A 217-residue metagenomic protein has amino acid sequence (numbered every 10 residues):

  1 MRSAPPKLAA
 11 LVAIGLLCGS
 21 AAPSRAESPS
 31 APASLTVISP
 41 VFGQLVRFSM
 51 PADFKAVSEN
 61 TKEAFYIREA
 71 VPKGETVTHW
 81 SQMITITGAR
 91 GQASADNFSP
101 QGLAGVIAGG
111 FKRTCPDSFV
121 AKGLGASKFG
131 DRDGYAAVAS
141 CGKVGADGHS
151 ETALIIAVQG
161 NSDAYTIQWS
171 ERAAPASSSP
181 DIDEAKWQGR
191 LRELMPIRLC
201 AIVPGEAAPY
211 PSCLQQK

Functional and structural regions predicted by a protein language model:
M1-L11: Bacterial N-terminal signal peptides that target proteins for export
A9-G19: Bacterial N-terminal signal peptides
A22-A26: Sec/Tat signal peptide C-region and signal peptidase I cleavage site
E27-Y66, S212-Q216: N-terminal "mature-domain start" segment
A52-D96: Secretory pathway targeting signatures of secreted, lumenal, and periplasmic proteins
S94-S118: Short, solvent-exposed recognition patches
G109-I156: Signature of long, low-cysteine stretches enriched in small and polar/charged residues
S162-K217: Surface-exposed amphipathic alpha-helical segments
